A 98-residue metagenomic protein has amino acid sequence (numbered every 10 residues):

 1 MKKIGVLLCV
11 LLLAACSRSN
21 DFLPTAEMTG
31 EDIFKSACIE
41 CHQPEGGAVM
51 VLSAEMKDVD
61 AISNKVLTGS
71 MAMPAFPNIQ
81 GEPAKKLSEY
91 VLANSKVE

Functional and structural regions predicted by a protein language model:
M1-S17: Sec-dependent bacterial lipoprotein signal peptides
C16-I33: Electrostatic cytochrome c docking/interface patches
S17-D21, C41-G47, L67, L92: Detector for the c-type heme attachment site
G30, F34-E45, L87: The canonical Cys-X-X-Cys-His
A48-E98: Extracytoplasmic electron-transfer domains, predominantly the class I c-type cytochrome c fold
